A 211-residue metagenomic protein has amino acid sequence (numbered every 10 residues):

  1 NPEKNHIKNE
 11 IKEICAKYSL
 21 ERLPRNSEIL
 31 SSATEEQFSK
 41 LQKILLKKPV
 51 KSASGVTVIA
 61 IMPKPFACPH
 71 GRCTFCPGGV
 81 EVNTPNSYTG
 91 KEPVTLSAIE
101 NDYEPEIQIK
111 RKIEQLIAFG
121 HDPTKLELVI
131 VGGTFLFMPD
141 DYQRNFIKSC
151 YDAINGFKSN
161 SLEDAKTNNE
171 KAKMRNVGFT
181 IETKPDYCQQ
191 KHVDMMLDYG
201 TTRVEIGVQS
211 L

Functional and structural regions predicted by a protein language model:
N1-Q108, K112-K158: Flexible, acidic/Gly-rich N-terminal and inter-domain linker regions that tether and position cofactor-handling modules
E114-L211: Conserved SAM/AdoMet-binding glycine-rich loop
